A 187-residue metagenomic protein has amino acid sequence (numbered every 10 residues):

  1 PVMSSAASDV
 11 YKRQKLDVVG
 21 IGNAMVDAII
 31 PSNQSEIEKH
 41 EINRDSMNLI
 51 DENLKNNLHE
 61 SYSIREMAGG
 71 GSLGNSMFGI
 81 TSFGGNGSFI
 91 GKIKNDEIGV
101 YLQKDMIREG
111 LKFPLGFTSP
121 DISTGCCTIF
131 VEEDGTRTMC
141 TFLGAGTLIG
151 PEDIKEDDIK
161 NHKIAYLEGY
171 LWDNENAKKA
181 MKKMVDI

Functional and structural regions predicted by a protein language model:
P1-Y11: Single conserved hydrophobic/aromatic residue that forms the stacking wall/gate of nucleotide- or nucleobase-binding
K12-I90: Glycine-rich phosphate/adenosyl-contacting loop at the front of the ribokinase-like
L16, T124-C126: Change "...and in nucleic-acid phosphodiester-cleaving endonucleases..." to "...and in nucleic-acid processing enzymes
I21-N23, K92-N95, V131-E133, F142: Cofactor-binding loop segments of dinucleotide-utilizing enzymes, especially the Rossmann-like FAD- and NAD(P)+-binding
Y62-S63, N86-P114: A glycine-rich beta-to-alpha transition motif near the start of alpha/beta enzyme domains, typified by
P114-S119, I129-E175: Conserved phosphate-binding/catalytic loop of the ribokinase/pfkB sugar-kinase fold
K178-K183: Charged helix-capping and loop-helix junction motifs
